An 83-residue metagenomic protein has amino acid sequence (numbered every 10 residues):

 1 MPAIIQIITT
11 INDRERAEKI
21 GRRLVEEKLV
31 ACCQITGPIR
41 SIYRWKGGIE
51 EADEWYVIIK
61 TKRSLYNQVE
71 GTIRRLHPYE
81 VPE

Functional and structural regions predicted by a protein language model:
M1-E83: Positively charged, small/polar-rich N-terminal and surface patches that mediate targeting and assembly and bind
